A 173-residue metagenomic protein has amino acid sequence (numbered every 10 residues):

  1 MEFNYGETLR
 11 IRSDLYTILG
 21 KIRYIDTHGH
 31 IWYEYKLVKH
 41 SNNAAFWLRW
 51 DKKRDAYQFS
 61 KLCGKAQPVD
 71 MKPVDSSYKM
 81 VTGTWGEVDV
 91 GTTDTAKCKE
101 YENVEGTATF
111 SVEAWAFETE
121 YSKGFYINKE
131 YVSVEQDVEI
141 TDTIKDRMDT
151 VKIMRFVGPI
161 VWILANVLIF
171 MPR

Functional and structural regions predicted by a protein language model:
M1-Y16, K21-W32, V38-R173: Mixed-charge, low-complexity intrinsically disordered regions
